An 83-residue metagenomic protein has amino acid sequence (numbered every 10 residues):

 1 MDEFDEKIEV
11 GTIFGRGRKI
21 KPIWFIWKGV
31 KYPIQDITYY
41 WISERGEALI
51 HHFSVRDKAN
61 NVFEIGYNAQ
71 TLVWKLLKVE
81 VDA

Functional and structural regions predicted by a protein language model:
M1-A83: Cysteine-centric segments in proteins
